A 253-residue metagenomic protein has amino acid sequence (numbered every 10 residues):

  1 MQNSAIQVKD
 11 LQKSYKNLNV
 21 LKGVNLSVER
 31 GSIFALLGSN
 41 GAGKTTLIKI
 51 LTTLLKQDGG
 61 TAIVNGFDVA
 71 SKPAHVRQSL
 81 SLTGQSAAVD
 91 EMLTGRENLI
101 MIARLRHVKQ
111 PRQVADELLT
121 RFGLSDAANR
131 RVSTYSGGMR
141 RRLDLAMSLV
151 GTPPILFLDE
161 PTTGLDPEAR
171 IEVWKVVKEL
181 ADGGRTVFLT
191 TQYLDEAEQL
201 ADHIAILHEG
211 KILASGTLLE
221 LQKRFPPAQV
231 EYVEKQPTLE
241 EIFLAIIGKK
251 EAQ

Functional and structural regions predicted by a protein language model:
G60-S71, H75-V76: Conserved ABC transporter NBD signature motif
S81, I100, R104-A127: Conserved ABC ATPase "signature" region
L156-E160: Catalytic Walker B motif of ABC-type/P-loop ATPase nucleotide-binding domains
S215-G216: ABC ATPase "signature
